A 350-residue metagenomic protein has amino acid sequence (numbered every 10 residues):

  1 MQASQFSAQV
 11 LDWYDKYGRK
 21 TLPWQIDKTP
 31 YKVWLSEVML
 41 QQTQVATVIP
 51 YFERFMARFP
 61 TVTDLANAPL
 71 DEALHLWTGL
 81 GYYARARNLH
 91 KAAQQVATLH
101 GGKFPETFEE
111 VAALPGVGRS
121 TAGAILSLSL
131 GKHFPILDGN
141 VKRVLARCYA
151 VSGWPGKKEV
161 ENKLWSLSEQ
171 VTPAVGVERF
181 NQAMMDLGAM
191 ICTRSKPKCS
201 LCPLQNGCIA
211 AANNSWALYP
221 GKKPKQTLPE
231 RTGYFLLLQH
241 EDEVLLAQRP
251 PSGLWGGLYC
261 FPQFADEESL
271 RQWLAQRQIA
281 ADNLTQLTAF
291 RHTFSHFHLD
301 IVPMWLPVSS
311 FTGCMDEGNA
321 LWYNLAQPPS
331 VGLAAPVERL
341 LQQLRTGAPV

Functional and structural regions predicted by a protein language model:
M1-K20, Q25-I26, A189-V350: Intrinsically disordered, low-complexity, charged terminal extensions of DNA damage-control enzymes
Q2-S4, A8-S200, L204-A217, E230 (+1 more regions): Catalytic cores of DNA base-excision repair glycosylases
